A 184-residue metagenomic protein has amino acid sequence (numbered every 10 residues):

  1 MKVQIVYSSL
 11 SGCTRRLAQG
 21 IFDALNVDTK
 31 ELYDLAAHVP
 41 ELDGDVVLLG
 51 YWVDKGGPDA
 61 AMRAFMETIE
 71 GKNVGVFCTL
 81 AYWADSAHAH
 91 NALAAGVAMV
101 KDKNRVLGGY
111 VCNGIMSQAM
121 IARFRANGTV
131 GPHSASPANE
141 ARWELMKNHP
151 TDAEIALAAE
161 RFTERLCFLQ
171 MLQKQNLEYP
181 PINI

Functional and structural regions predicted by a protein language model:
M1, L42, N104: Structured loop/turn residues at beta-strand edges in well-structured enzyme cores
K2-A24: N-terminal beta1-alpha1 ligand-phosphate binding loop
V3-V6, V47, G75: Conserved beta-strand elements of the Class I
V6, L32-L35, C112: Conserved beta-strand termini and adjacent loop/short-helix elements that scaffold enzyme active sites in alpha/beta
A24-D28, L49, D54-I184: FMN-binding flavodoxin-like domain, especially the glycine-rich phosphate-binding loop
N26-P40: A short, well-structured beta->alpha microelement
P40-E41, E67: Structural alpha-helical scaffold elements that stabilize or flank donor/cofactor-binding regions in carbohydrate
E41-V47: Short acidic/histidine-rich motifs immediately flanking catalytic phosphotransfer sites in two-component signaling
